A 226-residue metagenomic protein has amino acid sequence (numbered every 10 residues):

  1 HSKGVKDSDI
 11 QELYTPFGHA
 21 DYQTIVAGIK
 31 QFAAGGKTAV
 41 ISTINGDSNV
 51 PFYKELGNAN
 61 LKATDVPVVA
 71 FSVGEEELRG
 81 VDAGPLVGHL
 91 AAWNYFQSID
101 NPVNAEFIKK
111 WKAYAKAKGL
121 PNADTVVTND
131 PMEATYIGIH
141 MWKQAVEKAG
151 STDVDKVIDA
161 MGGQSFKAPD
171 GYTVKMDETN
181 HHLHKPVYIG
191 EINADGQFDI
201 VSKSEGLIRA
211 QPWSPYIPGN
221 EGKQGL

Functional and structural regions predicted by a protein language model:
H1-A59, P102: Extracellular/periplasmic Venus flytrap/periplasmic-binding protein
S2-V5, K30-A34, G57-L61, K112-K116 (+2 more regions): Sec-exported extracytoplasmic/periplasmic mature domains
V5-I10, A33-A39, K62-P67, A83-L90 (+1 more regions): Loop/turn elements at helix/coil->beta-strand transitions in domains of secreted/extracellular proteins
T15-A20, N45-V50, V73-L78, Y95-S98 (+2 more regions): Solvent-exposed loop/turn segments at secondary-structure junctions within structured extracellular/periplasmic domains
D21, I25, N45-F52, V103-F107 (+3 more regions): Stable alpha-helical elements in mature extracytoplasmic
L56-Y136, E147-G150, S202-L226: Extracellular/periplasmic periplasmic-binding protein-like sensory domains
K116-M132, I139-G206, P215: Segments of small-molecule ligand-sensing domains
